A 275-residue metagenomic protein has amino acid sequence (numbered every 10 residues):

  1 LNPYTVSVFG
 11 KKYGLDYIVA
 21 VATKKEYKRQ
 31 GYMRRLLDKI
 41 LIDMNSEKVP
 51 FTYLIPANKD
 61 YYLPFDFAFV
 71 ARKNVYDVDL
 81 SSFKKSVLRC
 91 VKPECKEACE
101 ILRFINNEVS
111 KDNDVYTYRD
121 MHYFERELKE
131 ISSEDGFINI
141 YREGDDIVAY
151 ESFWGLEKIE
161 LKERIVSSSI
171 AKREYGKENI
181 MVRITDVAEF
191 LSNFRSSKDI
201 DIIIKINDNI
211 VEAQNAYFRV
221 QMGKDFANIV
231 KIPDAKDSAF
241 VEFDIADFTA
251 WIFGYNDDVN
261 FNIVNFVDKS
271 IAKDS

Functional and structural regions predicted by a protein language model:
T5-I18, K28, L156-K162: A conserved beta-turn-beta hairpin within the catalytic core of GNAT-like acetyltransferases that forms part
V21-T23: Hydrophobic adenine-recognition pocket in adenosine-nucleotide-binding enzymes
Y27, M44-N45: Hydrophobic pocket-lining residues that define ligand/cofactor binding sites across diverse proteins
Y27-K39, I170: Conserved acetyl-CoA pyrophosphate-binding loop and the N-cap/start of the following alpha-helix in GNAT-like
S46-P50, P56-N74: Conserved active-site alpha-helix within GNAT-family acetyltransferase domains
R72-I202: Amide-forming acyltransferase catalytic core, primarily the GNAT-like/NAT-type and related acyltransferase folds
D201-W251: C-terminal hydrophobic structural anchor segments that stabilize assembly/packing rather than catalytic chemistry
P233-S275: C-terminal interaction segments
